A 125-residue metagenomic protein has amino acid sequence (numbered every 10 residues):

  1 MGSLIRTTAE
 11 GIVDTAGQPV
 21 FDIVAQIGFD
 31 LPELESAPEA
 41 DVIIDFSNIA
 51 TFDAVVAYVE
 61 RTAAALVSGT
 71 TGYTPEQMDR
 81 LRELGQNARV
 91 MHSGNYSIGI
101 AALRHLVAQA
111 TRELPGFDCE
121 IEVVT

Functional and structural regions predicted by a protein language model:
G2-S3: N-terminal Rossmann-fold NAD(P) dinucleotide-binding loop
T7-A16, L84, Q109-E113, F117: Change "in soluble alpha/beta enzymes" to "in soluble alpha/beta proteins
T8-E35: NAD(P)-binding Rossmann-fold cofactor-contacting core
P32-E39, T51, V55: Conserved Rossmann-fold cofactor-binding substructure of NAD(P)-dependent oxidoreductases
P38-E39, I43, N87: Alpha-helix C-terminal capping/helix-to-coil transition sites in glycosyltransferase folds
I43-I44, V67: N-terminal Rossmann-like NAD(P) cofactor-binding module of classical short-chain dehydrogenase/reductase
A50-A65, G69-S93, I98-T111: Rossmann-fold NAD(P)-binding glycine/threonine-rich loop
G116-T125: NAD(P)-dependent dehydrogenases' Rossmann-like dinucleotide-binding region
